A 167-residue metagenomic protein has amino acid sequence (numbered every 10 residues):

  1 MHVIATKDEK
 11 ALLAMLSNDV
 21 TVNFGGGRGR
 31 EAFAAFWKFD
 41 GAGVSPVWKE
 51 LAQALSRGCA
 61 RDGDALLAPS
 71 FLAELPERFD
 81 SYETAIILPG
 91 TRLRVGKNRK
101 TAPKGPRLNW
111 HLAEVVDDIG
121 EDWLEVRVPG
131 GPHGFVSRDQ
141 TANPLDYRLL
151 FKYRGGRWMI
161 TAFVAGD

Functional and structural regions predicted by a protein language model:
M1-H2, V22, V126: Second-shell loop/turn segments in exported
M1-L12: Short helix-adjacent coil turns
L13-I87: Short solvent-exposed beta->alpha transition segments
L16-V20, G26-R28, K97, I119-G120 (+2 more regions): A mature extracytoplasmic/lumenal domain signature
T84-I87, V115-D118, M159-I160: A structural signal for short, hydrophobic beta-strand segments that form beta-sheets in beta-rich/all-beta domains
P89-R99: Short, structured beta-strand/loop micro-motifs enriched in basic residues and often containing a Trp
T101-L145: SH3/SH3-like beta-barrel superfamily modules
L149-D167: Long, low-complexity intrinsically disordered regions
